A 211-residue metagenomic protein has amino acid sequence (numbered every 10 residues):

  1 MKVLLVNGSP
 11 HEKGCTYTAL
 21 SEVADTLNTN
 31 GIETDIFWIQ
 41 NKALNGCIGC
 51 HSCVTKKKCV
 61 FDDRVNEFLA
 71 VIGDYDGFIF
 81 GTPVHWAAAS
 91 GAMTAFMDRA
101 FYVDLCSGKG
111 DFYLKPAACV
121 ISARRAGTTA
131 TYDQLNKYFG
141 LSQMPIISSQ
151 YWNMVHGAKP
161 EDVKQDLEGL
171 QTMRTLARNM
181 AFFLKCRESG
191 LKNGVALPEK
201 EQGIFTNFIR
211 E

Functional and structural regions predicted by a protein language model:
K2-N30: N-terminal beta1-alpha1 ligand-phosphate binding loop
T29, P145-E211: Glycine-rich phosphate/pyrophosphate-binding loop and the adjoining helix
I32-K42: A short beta-strand-loop structural module common to alpha/beta enzyme folds
K42-I72, Q202-E211: Cysteine-cluster motifs in flexible loop/terminal segments that predominantly coordinate metals
H51-T55, D98, Q165-D166: Short, hinge-like loop/turn segments at secondary-structure boundaries
V60-Y151: Helix-loop-strand module that forms the ligand-binding subsite of alpha/beta enzymes
